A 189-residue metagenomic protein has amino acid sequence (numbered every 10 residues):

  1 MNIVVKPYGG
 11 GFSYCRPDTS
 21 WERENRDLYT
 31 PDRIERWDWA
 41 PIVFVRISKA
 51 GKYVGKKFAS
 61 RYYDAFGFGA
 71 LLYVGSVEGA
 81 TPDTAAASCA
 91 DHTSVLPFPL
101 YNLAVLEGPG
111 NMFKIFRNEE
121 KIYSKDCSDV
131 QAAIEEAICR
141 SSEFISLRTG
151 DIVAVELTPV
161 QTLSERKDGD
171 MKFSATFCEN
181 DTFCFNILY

Functional and structural regions predicted by a protein language model:
M1-T149, P159-Y189: Catalytic-core "active-site belt" of small-molecule-metabolizing enzymes, emphasizing His/Asp/Glu-rich regions
I152-V155: Redox cofactor-anchoring modules in respiratory/redox and cofactor-processing assemblies
